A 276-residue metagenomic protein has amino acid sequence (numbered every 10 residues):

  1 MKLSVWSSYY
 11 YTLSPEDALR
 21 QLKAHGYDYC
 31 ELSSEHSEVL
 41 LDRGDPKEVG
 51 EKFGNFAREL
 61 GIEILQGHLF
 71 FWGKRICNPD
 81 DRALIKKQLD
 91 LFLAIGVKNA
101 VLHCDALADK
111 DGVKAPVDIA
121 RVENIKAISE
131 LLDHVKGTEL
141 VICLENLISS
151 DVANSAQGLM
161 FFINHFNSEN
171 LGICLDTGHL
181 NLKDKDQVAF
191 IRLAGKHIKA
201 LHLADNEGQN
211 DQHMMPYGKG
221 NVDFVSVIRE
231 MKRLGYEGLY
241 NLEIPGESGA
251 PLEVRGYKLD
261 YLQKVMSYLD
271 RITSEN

Functional and structural regions predicted by a protein language model:
M1-S4, Y11-D28, R58, D90-L91 (+4 more regions): Histidine-acidic metal/acid-base catalytic patches
M1-Y9, G54, E63-L65: Mobile, glycine- and charge-enriched loop segments and immediately flanking short secondary-structure elements within
Y9-Y11, S34-H36, F70-G73, C104-A108 (+4 more regions): Active-site-proximal loop/turn and secondary-structure-junction residues that shape catalytic pockets, frequently
E16-D17, R58-E63, R75-G172, L259: Active-site acidic/histidine proton-transfer and metal-coordination neighborhood in alpha/beta enzyme cores
C30-E31, L65-G67, A100-V101, I142 (+2 more regions): Hydrophobic residues within beta-strands of alpha/beta enzymes
S33-G54, L107-G112: Glycine-rich, proline-tolerant flexible connector loops at the mouths of alpha/beta enzymes
E38-D45, V113, V117, H213 (+1 more regions): Short, flexible/disordered intra-domain loops and linkers
L41-G44, W72-A83, G218: Short coil/turn segments at secondary-structure boundaries
